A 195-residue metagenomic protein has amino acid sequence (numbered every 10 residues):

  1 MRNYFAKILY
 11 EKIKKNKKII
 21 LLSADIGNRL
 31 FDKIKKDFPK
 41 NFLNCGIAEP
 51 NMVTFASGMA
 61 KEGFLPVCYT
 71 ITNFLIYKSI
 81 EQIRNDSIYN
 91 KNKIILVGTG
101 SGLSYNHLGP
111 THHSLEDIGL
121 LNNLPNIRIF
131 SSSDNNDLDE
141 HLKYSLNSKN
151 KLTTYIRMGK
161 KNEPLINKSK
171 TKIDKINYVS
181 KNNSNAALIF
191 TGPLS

Functional and structural regions predicted by a protein language model:
M1-R157, N162-E163, I173-I176: Thiamine diphosphate
N16-K17, K181-A186: A short, charged/proline- and glycine-enriched loop that marks the coil->beta-strand transition at the N-terminal
I166-K170: A short, charged helix-loop
A186-S195: Glycine-rich phosphate/diphosphate-binding loop of Rossmann-like nucleotide-binding domains
